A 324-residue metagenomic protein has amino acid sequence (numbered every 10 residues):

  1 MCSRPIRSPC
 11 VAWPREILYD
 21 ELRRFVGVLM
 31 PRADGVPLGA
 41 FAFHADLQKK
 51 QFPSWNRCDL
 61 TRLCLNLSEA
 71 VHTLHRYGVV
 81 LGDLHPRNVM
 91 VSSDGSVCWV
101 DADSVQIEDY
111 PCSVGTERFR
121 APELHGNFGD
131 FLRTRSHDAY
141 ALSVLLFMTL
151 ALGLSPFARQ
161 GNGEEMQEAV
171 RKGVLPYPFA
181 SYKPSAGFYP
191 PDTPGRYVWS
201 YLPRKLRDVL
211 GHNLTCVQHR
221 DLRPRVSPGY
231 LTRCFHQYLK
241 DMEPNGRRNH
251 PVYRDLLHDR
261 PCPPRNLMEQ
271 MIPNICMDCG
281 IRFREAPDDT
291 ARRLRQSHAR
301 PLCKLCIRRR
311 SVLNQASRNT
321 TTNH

Functional and structural regions predicted by a protein language model:
V11-L63: Conserved structural core of kinase catalytic domains
V71, H75-S92: Catalytic-loop of the protein kinase fold
H85-H125: Activation segment/activation loop of eukaryotic-type protein kinase catalytic domains
L124-S136: Conserved end of the kinase activation segment
L146-R207: Conserved C-lobe activation region of Hanks-type protein kinase-like domains
L214-R223, P228-P244: Terminal C-lobe "cap" of eukaryotic-type protein kinase domains
R233-H236, K240-P273, R318: Regulatory extensions appended to serine/threonine kinase catalytic cores
P287-P301: Short linker/helix segments within small regulatory modules
